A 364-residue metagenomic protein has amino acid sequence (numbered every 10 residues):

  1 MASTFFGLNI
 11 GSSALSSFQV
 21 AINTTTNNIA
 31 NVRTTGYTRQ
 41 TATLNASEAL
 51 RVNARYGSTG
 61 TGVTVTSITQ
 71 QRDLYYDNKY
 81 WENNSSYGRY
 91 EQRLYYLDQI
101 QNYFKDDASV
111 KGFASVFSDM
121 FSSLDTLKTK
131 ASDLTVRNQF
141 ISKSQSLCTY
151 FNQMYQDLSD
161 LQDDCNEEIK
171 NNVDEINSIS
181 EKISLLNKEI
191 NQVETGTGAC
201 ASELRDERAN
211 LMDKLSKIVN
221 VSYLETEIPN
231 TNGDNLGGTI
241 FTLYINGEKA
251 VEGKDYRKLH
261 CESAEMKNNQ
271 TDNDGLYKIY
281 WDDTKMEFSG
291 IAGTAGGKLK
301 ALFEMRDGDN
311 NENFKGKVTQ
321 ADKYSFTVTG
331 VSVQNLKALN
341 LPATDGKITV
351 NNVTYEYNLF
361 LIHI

Functional and structural regions predicted by a protein language model:
M1-I362: Structural signature of extracellular appendage/secretion-system components
